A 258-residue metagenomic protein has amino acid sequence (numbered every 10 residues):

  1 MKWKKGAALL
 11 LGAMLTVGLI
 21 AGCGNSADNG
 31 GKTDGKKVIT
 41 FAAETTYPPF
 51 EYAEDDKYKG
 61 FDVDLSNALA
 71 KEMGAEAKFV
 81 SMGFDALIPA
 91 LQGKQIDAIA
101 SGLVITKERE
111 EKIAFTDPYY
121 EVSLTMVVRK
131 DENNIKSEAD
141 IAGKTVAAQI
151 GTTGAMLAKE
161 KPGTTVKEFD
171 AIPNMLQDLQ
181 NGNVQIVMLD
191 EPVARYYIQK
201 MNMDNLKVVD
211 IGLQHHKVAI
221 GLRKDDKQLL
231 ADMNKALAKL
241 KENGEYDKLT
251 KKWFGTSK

Functional and structural regions predicted by a protein language model:
K5, L19-G35: Bacterial lipoprotein signal-peptidase II cleavage site
G24, V63-E72, I150-T152, K217-S257: Extended ligand-binding regions for polar small-molecule ligands
G31-L103: Extracytoplasmic small-molecule ligand-binding "clamshell" domains of the periplasmic binding protein/Venus flytrap
I39-A43, E138-G151: Short loop->beta-strand "edge-of-pocket" segments that line small-molecule binding or catalytic clefts across diverse
T45, E121-V128, R195-L237, T256-K258: Periplasmic-binding protein-like
E76-D140, N205-K207, G212: Acidic, polar ligand-binding/catalytic clefts
F79-L91, N133, I150-T153, K167-N181 (+1 more regions): Short helix-initiation/N-cap motifs at beta->coil->alpha
L103-E111, L157-K159, Q185-H215: A ligand-binding cleft/hinge motif common to bilobed small-molecule-binding domains
